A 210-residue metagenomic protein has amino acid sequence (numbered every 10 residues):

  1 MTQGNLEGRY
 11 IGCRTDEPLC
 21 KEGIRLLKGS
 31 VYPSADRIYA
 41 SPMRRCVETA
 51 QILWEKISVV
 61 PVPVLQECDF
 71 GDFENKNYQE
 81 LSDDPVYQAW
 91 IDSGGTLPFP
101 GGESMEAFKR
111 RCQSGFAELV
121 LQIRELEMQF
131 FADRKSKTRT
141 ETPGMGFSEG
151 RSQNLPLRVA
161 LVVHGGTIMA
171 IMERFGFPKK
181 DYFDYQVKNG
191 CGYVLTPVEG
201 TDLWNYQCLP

Functional and structural regions predicted by a protein language model:
M1, N154-V163: Beta-strand elements within well-structured catalytic alpha/beta cores of enzymes that handle phosphate/sulfate esters
M1-I57: Active-site-proximal alpha-helix that buttresses catalytic centers in soluble enzyme cores
A40-S41, R110, V162-V163: Short beta-strand scaffold positions
I52, A170, R174: Active-site signature of alpha/beta-hydrolase-fold catalytic machinery across serine- and Asp/Cys-nucleophile hydrolases
L53-Q113: Phosphate-handling substructures
L121-L155: Intrinsically disordered, low-complexity terminal tails and inter-domain linkers enriched for S/T/G/P/D/E
G165-M169: GST superfamily/GST-like fold recognition
G176-N205: Domain-level recognition of soluble alpha/beta enzyme cores, biased toward histidine phosphatases/phosphomutases
